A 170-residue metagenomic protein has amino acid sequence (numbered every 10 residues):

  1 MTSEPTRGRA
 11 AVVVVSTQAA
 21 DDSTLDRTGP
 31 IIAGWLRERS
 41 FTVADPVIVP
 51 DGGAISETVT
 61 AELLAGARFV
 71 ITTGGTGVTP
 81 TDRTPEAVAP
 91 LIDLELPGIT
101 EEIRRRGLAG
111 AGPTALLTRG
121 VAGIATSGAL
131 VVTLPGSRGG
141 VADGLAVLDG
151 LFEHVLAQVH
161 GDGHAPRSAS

Functional and structural regions predicted by a protein language model:
M1-S170: Non-catalytic beta/alpha edge segments that cap or flank active sites
